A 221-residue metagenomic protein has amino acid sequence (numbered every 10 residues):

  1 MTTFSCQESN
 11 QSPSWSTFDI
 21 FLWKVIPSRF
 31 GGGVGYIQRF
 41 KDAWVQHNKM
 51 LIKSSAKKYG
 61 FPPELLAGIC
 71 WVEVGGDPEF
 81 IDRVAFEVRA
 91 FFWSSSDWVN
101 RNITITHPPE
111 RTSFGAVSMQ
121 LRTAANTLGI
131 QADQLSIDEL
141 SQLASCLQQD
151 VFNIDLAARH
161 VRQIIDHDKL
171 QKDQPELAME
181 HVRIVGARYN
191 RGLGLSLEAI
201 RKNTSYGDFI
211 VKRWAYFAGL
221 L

Functional and structural regions predicted by a protein language model:
M1-Q11: Intrinsically disordered, low-structural-confidence terminal and linker regions
N10-L221: Catalytic glycan-binding domains that act on GlcNAc-containing polysaccharides
